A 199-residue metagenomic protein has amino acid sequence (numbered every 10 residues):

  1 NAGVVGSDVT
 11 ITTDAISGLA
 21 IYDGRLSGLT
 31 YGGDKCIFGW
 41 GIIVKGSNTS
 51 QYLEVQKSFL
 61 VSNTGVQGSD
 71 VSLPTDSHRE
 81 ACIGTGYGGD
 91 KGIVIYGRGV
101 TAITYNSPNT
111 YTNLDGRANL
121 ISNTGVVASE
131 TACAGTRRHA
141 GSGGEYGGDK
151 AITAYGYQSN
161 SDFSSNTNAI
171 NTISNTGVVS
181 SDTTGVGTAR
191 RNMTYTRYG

Functional and structural regions predicted by a protein language model:
N1-G199: Polar, enzyme-active/binding microenvironments
